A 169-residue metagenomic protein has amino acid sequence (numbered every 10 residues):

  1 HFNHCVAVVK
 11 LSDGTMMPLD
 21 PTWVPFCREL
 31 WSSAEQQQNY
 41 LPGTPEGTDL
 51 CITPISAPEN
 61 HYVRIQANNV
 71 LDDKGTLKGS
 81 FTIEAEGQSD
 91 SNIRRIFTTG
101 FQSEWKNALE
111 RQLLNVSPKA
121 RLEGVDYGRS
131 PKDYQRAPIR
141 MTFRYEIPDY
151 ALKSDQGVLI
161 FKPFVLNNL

Functional and structural regions predicted by a protein language model:
H1-L169: A sensor for short, sequence-defined functional sites
